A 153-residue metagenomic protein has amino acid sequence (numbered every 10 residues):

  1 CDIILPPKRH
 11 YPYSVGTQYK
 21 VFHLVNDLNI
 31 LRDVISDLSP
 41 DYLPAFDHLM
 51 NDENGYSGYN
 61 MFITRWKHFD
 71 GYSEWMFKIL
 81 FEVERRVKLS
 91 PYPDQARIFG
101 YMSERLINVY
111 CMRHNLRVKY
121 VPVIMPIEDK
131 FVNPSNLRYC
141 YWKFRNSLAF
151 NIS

Functional and structural regions predicted by a protein language model:
C1-S153: ER/Golgi luminal nucleotide-sugar-dependent glycosyltransferases, focusing on the catalytic module
